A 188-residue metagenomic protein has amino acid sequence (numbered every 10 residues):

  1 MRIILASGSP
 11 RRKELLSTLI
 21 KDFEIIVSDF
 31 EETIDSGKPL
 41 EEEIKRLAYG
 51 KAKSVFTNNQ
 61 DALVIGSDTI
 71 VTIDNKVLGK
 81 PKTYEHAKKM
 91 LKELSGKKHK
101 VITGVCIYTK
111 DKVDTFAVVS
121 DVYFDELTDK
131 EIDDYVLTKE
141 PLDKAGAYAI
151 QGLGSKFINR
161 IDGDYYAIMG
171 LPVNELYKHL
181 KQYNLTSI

Functional and structural regions predicted by a protein language model:
R2-K21: N-terminal beta1-alpha1 ligand-phosphate binding loop
I3-I4, P39-I188: Anionic-ligand binding patches
S7-S9, S28, S95: Short linear Ser/Thr-Pro motifs
P10, F30, K112: Short, glycine/serine-rich, charged loops/turns that create anion-binding and catalytic segments at active sites
K21-D22, A149: A generic short alpha-helical patch detector that favors 3-5-residue windows in or near N-terminal regions
F23-E24, I188: A local structural micro-motif
E24-T33: A short beta-strand-loop structural module common to alpha/beta enzyme folds
I34-K38: Short, charged, surface-exposed secondary-structure boundary motifs
